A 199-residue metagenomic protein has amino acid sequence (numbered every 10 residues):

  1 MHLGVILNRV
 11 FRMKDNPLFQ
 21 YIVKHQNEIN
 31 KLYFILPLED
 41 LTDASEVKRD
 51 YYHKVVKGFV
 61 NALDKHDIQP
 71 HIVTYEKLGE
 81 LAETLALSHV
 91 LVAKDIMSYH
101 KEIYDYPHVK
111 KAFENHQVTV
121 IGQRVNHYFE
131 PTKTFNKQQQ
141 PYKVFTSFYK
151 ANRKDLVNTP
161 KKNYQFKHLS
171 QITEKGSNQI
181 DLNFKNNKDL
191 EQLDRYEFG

Functional and structural regions predicted by a protein language model:
M1-P160: Trp/Phe/Arg-rich N-terminal binding region typifying the photolyase-homology
V118, P141, T146-G199: Glycine/tryptophan-enriched, flexible segments
